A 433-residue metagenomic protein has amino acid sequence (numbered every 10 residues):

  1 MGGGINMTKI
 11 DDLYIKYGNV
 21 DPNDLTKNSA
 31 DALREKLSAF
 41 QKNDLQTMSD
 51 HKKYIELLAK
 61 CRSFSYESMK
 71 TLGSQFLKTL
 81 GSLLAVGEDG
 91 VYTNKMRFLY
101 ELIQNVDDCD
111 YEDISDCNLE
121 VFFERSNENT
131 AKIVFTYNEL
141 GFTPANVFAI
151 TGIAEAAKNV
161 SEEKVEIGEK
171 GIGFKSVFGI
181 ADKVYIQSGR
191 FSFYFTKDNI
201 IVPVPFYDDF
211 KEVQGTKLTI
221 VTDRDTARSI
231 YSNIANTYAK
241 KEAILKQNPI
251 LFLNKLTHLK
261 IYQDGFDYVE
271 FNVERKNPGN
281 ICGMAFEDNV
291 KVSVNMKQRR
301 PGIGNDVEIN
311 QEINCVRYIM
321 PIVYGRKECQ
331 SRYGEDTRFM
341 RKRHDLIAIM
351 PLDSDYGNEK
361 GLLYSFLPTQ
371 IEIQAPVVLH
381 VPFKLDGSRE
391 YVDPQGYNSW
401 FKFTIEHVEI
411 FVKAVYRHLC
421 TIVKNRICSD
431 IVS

Functional and structural regions predicted by a protein language model:
M1-S74, K78-A85, E124-S126, A181 (+1 more regions): GHKL/Bergerat-fold ATPase module
L80, S115, E163-E166: Short coil/turn segments at secondary-structure boundaries
G90-V121, R125, G173-I180: Conserved ATP-binding N-box helix of the HATPase_c
N94-L102, F135, E139-A149, T404-F411: Phosphate/oxyanion-binding active-site loops and adjacent basic polyanion-contact surfaces
D107-A157: Conserved beta-strand-loop-beta-strand hairpin that lines the nucleotide-binding pocket of ATP/GTP-utilizing enzymes
C109-D113, N138, P144, G171 (+3 more regions): Domain-wide signal for the mature, well-folded portions of proteins, strongly enriched in nucleus-encoded organellar
V134-T136, S176, T219-V221: Residues within well-ordered beta-strands of beta-sheet-rich folds
N138-K197: Flexible ATP-lid and adjacent glycine-rich G1/G2 motifs of the Bergerat
